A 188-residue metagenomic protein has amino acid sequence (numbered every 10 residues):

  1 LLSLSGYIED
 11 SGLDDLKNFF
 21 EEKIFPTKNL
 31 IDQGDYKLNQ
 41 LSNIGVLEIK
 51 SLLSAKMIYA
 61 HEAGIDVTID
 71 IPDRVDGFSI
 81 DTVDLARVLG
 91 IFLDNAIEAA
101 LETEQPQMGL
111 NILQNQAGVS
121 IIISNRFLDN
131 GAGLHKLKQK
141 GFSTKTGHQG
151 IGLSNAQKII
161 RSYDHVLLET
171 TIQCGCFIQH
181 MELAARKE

Functional and structural regions predicted by a protein language model:
L1-K28: A conserved cytosolic signaling coiled-coil/coupling helix that links sensory/transmembrane modules
S3-E9, T82-P106, I159-S162: Conserved ATP-binding N-box helix of the HATPase_c
N18-F25, N39-A63: Short beta-to-alpha transition helix within the HATPase_c
L41-G45, V67-V88: Conserved short strand/loop->alpha-helix "switch" segment adjacent to the catalytic nucleotide/phosphoryl-transfer site
T103-A117: Short beta-strand/loop element within the Bergerat-fold HATPase_c
V119-G150: Glycine-rich/acidic phosphate-handling loop/turn and adjacent ATP-lid/helix of nucleotide-binding kinase/ATPase domains
G150, I172-H180: Glycine-rich nucleotide-binding loop
N155-L167: Conserved glycine-/histidine-rich ATP-lid loop and adjacent helix of the Bergerat-fold HATPase_c
